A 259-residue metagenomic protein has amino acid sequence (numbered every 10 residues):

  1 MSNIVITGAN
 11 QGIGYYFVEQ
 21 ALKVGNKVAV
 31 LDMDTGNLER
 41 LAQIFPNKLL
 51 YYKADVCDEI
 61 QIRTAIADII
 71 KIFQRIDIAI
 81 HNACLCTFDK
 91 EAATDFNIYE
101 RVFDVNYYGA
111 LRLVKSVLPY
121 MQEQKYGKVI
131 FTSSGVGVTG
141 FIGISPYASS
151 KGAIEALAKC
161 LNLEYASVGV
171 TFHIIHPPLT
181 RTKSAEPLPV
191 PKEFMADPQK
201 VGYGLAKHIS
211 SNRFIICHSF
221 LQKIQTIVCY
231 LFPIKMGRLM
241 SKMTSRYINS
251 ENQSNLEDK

Functional and structural regions predicted by a protein language model:
N10-Q11: Conserved glycine-rich cofactor-binding loop
A54-T64, F96: The beta1-alpha1 cofactor-binding region of Rossmann-like NAD(H)/NADP(H)-dependent oxidoreductases
N82-T87: Conserved NAD(P)H cofactor-binding loop of Rossmann-fold oxidoreductase domains
K90-F103: Substrate-binding pocket helix/loop in short-chain dehydrogenase/reductase
V114, S150: Active-site helix of classical SDR
S134: Residue(s) in the substrate-gating loop at a strand-loop-helix junction that position the organic substrate next
I174, V190-T226: C-terminal helical subdomain
